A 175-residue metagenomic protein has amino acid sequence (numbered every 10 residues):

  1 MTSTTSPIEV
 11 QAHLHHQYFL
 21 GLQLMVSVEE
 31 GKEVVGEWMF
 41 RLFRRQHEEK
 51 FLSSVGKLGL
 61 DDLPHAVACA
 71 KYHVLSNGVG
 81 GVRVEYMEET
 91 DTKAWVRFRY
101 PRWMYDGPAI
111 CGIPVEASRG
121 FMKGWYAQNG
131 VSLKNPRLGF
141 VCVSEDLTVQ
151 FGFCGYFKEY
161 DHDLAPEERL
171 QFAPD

Functional and structural regions predicted by a protein language model:
M1-W95, R102-F121, V131-D175: N-terminal accessory segment detector
W125: Metal/cofactor- and membrane transport-associated sequence elements
